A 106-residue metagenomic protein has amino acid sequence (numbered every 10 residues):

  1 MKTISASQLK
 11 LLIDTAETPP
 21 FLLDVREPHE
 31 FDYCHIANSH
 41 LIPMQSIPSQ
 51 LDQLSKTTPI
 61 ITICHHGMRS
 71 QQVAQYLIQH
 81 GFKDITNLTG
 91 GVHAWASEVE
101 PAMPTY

Functional and structural regions predicted by a protein language model:
M1-F21, P28-P59, M68-Y106: Rhodanese-like catalytic fold shared by cysteine-dependent sulfurtransferases and DSP/PTP-type phosphatases
I63: Short, surface-exposed ligand- or partner-binding patches at beta-edge/loop junctions that are enriched in aromatics
